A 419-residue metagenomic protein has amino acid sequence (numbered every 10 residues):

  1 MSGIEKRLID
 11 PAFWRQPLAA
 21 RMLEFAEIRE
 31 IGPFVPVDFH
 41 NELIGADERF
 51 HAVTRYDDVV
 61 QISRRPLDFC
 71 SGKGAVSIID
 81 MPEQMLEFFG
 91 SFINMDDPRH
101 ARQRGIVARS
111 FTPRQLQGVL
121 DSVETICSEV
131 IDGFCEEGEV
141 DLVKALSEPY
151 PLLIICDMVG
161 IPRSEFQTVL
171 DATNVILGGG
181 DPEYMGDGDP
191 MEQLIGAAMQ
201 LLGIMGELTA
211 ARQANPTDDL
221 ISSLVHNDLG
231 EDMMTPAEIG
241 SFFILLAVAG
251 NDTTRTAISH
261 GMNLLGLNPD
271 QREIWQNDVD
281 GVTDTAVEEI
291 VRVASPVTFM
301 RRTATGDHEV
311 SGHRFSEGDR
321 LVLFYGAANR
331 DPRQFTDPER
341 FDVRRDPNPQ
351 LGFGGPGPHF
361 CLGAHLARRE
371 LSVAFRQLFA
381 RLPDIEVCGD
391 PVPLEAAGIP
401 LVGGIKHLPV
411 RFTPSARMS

Functional and structural regions predicted by a protein language model:
M1-S419: Cytochrome P450
